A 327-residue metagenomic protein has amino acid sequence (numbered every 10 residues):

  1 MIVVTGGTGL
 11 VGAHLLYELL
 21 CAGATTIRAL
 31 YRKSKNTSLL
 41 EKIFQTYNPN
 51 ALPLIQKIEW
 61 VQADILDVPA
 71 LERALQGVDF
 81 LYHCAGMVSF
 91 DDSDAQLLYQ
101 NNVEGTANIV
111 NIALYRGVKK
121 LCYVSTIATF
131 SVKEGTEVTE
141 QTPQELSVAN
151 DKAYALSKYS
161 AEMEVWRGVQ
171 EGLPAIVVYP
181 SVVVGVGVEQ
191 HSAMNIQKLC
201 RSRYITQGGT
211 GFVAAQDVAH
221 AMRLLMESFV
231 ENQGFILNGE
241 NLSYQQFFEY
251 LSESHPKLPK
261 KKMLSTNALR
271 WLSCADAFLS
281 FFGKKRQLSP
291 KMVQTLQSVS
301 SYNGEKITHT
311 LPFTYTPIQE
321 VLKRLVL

Functional and structural regions predicted by a protein language model:
I2-A24: N-terminal Rossmann NAD(P)H-binding glycine-rich loop of SDR-like oxidoreductase domains
A51-N101, I112: NAD(P)H-binding glycine-rich loop region in Rossmannoid oxidoreductase-like domains and their noncatalytic homologs
E104-A153, I176: Conserved Rossmann-fold NAD(P)-dependent oxidoreductase catalytic core, especially the SDR/UDP-sugar
A149-I176: Active-site Tyr-X1-5-Lys
G185-N195, L225-F235, K257-P259: Glycine/proline-rich active-site loop of Rossmann-fold NAD(P)-dependent oxidoreductases
H191-S192, I205-E227, Q233: Substrate-positioning beta->alpha
L251-Q297: Terminal hydrophobic/aromatic helix or amphipathic segment near a protein terminus
G304-L327: Amphipathic terminal alpha-helices
